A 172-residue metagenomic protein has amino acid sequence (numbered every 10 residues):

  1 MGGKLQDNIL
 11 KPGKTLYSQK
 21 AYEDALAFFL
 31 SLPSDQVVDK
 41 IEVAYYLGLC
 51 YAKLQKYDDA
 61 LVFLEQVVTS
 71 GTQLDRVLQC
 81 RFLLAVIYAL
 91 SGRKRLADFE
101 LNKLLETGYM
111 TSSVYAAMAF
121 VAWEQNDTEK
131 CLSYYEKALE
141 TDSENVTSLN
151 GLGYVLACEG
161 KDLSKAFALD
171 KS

Functional and structural regions predicted by a protein language model:
K14, L49, V86, F120 (+1 more regions): Residue-level recognition of tetratricopeptide repeat
Q19, L54, S91, Q125 (+1 more regions): Structural motif corresponding to the intra-repeat A-B loop/turn of tetratricopeptide repeats
L32-P33, Q66-S70, K103-L104, K137-A138 (+1 more regions): Canonical positions in the second alpha-helix
V37-V38, T72-D75, Y109, S143: Short coil turns that delineate tetratricopeptide repeat
V43, V77-C80, V114, S148: TPR alpha-solenoid repeat register
